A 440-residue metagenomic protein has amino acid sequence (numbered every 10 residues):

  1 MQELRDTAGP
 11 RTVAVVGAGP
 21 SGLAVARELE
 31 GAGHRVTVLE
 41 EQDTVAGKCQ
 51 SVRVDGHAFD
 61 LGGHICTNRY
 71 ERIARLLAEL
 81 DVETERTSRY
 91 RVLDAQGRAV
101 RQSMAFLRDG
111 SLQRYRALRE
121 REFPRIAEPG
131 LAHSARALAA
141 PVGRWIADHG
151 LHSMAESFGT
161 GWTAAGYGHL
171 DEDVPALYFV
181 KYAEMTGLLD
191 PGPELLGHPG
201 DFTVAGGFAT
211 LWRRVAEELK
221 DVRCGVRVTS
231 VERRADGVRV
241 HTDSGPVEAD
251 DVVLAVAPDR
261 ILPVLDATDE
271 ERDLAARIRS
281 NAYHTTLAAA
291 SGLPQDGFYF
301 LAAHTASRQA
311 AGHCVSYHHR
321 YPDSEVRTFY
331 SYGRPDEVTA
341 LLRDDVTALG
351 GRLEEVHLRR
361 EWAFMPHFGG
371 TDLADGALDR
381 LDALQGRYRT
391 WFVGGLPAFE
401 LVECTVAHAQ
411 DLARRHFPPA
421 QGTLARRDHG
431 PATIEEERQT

Functional and structural regions predicted by a protein language model:
M1-V13: Extreme N-terminal leader/targeting segments of oxidoreductases
E3, Y317-T440: Conserved flavin/dinucleotide-binding core of flavoenzymes
R11-V38: N-terminal Rossmann-like FAD-binding beta1-loop-alpha1 element of flavoenzymes
E30-R53: Glycine-rich FAD pyrophosphate-binding loop
G47-R69, R121-H133: Glycine-rich active-site loop/strand segments that organize a redox cofactor
I73-E184: Mobile amphipathic helical/loop "lid" adjacent to a hydrophobic cofactor/ligand pocket
M185-G237, T242: Helical element adjacent to the flavin cofactor pocket in flavoenzyme catalytic cores
T229-L341: Mid-domain catalytic core of redox enzymes that form a hydrophobic substrate pocket/lid adjacent to a catalytic redox
